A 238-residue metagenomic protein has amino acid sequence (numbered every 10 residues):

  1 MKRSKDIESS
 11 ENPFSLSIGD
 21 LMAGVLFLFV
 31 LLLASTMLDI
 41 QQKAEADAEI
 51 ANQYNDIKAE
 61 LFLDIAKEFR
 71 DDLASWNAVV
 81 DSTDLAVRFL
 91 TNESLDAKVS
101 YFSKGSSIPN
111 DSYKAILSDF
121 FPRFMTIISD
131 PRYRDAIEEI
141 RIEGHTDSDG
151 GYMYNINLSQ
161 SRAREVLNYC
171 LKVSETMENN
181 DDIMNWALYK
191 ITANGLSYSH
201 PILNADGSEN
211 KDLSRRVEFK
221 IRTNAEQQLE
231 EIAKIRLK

Functional and structural regions predicted by a protein language model:
M1-R70: Short terminal targeting/anchoring segments
I50-I57, K104-I116, R134, G150 (+2 more regions): Extracytoplasmic/periplasmic, Sec-exported soluble proteins
A66, R70-N77, T126-S129: A short, compositionally biased domain-edge/stem linker segment
L73-S75, S82-D84, A97, D135-I137 (+2 more regions): Extracytoplasmic
N77-D119, D149-M153: Short, solvent-exposed beta-strand/turn patches at coil↔beta or beta↔helix junctions that act as interaction loops
F102-R141, N168-E178, F219, Q227-A233: Periplasmic peptidoglycan-binding/anchoring modules of Gram-negative envelope and division proteins
R141-L229: Periplasmic OmpA-like peptidoglycan-binding domain that tethers envelope proteins to the cell wall
K234-K238: Short, cationic low-complexity segments
